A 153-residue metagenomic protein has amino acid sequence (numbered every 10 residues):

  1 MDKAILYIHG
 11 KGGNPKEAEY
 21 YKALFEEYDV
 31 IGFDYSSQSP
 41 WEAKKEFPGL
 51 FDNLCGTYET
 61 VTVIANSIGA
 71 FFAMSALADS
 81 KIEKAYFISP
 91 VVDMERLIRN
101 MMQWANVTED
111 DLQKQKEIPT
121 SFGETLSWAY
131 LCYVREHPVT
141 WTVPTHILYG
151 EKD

Functional and structural regions predicted by a protein language model:
M1-S39: Short, surface-exposed "cap/lid" segments of acyl-processing enzymes
D2-K3, Y58-V61, E83, V143-P144: Short coil/turn segments at beta-strand junctions that form active-site/ligand-binding loops
L6-K11, I64, I88, L148: Short hydrophobic segments within beta-strands
E17, Q38-G56: Alpha/beta-hydrolase active-site loop
L24, G49-L54, Y133-E136: A generic secondary-structure signal
I64-A73: Gly/Ala-rich beta-loop-alpha elbow adjacent to hydrolase catalytic centers
A76-L77: Aromatic pocket-lining residues of Rossmann-like dinucleotide-binding sites
K81-D153: The alpha/beta-hydrolase serine catalytic core
